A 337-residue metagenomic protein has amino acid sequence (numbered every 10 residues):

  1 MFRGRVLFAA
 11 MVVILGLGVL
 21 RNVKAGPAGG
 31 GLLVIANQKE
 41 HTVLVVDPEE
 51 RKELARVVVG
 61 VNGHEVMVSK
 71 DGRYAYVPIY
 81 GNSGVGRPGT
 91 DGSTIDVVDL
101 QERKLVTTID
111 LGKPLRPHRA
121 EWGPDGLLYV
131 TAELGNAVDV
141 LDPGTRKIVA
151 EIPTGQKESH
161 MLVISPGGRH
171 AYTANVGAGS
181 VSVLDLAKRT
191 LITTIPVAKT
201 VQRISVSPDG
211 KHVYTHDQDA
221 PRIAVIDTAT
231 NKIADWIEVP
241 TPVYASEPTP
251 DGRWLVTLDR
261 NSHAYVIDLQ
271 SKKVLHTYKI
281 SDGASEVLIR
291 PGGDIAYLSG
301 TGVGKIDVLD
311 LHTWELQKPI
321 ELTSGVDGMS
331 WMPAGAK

Functional and structural regions predicted by a protein language model:
M1-A9: Bacterial N-terminal signal peptides that target proteins for export
M11-K337: Predominantly soluble domains enriched in secretory-pathway, periplasmic, or organellar proteins
